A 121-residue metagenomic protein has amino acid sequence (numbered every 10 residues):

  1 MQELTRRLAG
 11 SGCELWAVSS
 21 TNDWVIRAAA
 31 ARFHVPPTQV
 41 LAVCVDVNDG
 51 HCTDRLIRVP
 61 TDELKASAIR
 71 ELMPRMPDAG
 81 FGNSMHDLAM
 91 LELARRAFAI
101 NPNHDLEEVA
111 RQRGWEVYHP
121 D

Functional and structural regions predicted by a protein language model:
M1-D121: C-terminal cap/substrate-recognition subdomain and adjoining C-terminal extension of metal-dependent phosphatase-like
